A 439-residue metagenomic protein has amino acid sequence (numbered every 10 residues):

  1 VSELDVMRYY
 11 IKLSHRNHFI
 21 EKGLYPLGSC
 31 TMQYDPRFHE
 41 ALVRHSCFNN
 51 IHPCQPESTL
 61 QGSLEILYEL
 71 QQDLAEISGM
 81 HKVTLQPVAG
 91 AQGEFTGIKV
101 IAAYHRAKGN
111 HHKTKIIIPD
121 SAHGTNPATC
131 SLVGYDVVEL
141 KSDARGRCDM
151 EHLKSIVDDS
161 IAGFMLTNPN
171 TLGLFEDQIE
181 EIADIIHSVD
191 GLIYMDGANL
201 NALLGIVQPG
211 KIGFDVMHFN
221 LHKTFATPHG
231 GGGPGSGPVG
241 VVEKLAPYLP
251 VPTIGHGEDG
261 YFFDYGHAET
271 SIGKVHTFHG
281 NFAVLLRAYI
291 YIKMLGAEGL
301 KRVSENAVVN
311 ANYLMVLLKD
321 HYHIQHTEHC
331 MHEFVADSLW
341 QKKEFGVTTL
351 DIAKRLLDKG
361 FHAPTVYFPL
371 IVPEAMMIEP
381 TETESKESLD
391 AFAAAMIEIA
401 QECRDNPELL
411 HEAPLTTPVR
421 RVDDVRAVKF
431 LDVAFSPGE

Functional and structural regions predicted by a protein language model:
V1-K82, K99, V207, G257-H279 (+2 more regions): Non-catalytic terminal extensions of PLP-dependent enzymes
Y25-C30, A91-E94, G230-G235, T277-N281: FAD-binding core of FAD-dependent oxidoreductases, characterized by glycine-rich FAD pyrophosphate-binding loops
H52-Q55, P87, T167: Cysteine-centered functional microenvironments
G62, Q92-G260, T270, G346-V347 (+1 more regions): Conserved PLP-enzyme active-site core in the AAT-like
H81-P87, K115-I118: A short, small-residue-rich loop immediately preceding and capping a beta-strand
T84, V138-L140, P364: General small-molecule cofactor/ligand-binding pocket signal
